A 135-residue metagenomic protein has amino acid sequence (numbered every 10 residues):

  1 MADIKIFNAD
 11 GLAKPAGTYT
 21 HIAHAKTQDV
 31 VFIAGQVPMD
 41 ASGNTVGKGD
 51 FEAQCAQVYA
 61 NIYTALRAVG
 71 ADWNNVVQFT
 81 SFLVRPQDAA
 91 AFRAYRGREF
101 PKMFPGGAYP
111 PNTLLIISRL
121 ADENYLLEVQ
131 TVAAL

Functional and structural regions predicted by a protein language model:
M1-A60, T64-V77, L83-L135: N-terminal presequence-like segments and the immediate start of the first folded domain
